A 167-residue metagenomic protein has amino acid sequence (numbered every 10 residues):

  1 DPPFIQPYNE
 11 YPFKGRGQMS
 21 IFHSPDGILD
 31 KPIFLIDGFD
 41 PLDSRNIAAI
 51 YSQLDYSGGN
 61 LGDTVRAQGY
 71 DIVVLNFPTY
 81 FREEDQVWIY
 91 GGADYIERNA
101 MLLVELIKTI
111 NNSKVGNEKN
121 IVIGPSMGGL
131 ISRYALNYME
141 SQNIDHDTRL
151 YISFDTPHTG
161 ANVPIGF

Functional and structural regions predicted by a protein language model:
D1-F4: An N-terminal hydrophobic leader/cap segment in hydrolases
Q6-F81: Short, surface-exposed "cap/lid" segments of acyl-processing enzymes
P12-K14, S24, L35, I89 (+3 more regions): Generic detector of intrinsically disordered, low-complexity, polar/charged segments
S44-A49, E84-I89, R133-A135, N162-G166: Short, solvent-exposed loop/turn and secondary-structure capping segments
R82-L102: Catalytic nucleophile-loop/oxyanion-hole region of alpha/beta-hydrolase and closely related hydrolase-like folds
A100-F167: Serine-dependent carboxylesterase/thioesterase catalytic core of lipase-like alpha/beta-hydrolase/SGNH enzymes
